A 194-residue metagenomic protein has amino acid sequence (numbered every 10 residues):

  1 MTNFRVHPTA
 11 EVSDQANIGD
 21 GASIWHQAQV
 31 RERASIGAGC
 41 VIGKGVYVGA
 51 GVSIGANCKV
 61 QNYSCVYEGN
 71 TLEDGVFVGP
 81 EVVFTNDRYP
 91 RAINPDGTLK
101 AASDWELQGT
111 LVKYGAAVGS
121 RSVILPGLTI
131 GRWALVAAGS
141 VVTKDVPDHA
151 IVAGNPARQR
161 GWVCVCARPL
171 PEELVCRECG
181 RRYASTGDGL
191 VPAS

Functional and structural regions predicted by a protein language model:
F4-P95, L99-A153, A157-Q159, V165: Structural signal for interior beta-strand "rungs" in well-ordered beta-sheet cores of soluble enzyme domains
P95, G180-R182: Cytosolic, membrane-interface loops and tails of multi-pass inner-membrane proteins
Q159, R168-P171, R182-Y183: Cys/His-rich microdomains that often coordinate metals
C164, C176-C179: Short cysteine-rich clusters marking metal-coordination/redox-active sites
E172-V175, S185-G189: Short Cys/His-rich "knuckle" micro-motifs
L190-S194: ABC-family P-loop ATPase nucleotide-binding domain
